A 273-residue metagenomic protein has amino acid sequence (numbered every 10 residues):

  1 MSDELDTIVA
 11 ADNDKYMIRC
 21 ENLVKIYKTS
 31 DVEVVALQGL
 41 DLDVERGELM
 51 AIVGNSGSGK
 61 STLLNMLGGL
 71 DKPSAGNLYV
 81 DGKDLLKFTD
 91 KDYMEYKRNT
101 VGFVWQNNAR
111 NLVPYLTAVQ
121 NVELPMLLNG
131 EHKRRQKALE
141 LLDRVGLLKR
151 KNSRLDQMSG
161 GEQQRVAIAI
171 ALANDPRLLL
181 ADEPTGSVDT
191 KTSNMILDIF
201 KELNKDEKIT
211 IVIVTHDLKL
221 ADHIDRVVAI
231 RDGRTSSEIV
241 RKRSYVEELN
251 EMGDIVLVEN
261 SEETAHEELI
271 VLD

Functional and structural regions predicted by a protein language model:
D31-V32, L85-G102, L128, E248: ABC ATPase NBD coupling module
G68: Helix-to-loop junction immediately C-terminal to a conserved catalytic motif
G76-D84: Conserved ABC transporter NBD signature motif
P114-E123: Short coil-to-helix segment of the ABC ATPase nucleotide-binding domain corresponding to the Q-loop/switch region
R154-Q164: Conserved ABC ATPase signature
D175: Conserved catalytic motifs of ABC-family nucleotide-binding domains
L179-D182: Catalytic Walker B motif of ABC-type/P-loop ATPase nucleotide-binding domains
